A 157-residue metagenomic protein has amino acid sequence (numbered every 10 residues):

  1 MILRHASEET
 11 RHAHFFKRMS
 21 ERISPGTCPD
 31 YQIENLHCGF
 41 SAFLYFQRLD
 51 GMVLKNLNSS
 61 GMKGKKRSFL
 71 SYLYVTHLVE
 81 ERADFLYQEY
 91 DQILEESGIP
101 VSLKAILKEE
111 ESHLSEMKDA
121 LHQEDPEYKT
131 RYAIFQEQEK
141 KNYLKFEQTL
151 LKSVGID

Functional and structural regions predicted by a protein language model:
M1-D157: Non-heme di-metal
